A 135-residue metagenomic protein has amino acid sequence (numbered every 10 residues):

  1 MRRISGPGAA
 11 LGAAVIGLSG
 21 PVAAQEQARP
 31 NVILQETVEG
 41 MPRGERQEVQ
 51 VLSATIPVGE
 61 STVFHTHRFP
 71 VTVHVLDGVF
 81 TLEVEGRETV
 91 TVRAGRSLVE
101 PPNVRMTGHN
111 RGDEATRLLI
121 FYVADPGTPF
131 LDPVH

Functional and structural regions predicted by a protein language model:
M1-A10: Bacterial N-terminal signal peptides that target proteins for export
S19-P21: N-terminal signal peptide c-region/cleavage motif recognized by signal peptidases
A24-N31: Cleaved targeting-peptide boundary
Q50-H67, P101: Conserved short histidine dyad/triad with adjacent acidic residue
S61-T62, V79-E83, S97: Short beta-strand segments in beta-sandwich/barrel cores
F69-E85: Glycine- and acidic-residue-biased ligand/ion/polar-headgroup-sensing regions
R87-N103: Short acidic-glycine-tyrosine-enriched beta hairpin
N103-T128: Ligand-binding loop in jelly-roll beta-barrel domains
